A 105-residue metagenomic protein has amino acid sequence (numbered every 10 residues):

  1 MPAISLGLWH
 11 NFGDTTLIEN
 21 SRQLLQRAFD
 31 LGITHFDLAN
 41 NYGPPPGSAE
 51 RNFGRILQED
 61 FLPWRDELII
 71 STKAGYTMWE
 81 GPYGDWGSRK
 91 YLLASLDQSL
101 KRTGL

Functional and structural regions predicted by a protein language model:
M1-I69: N-terminal binding-site loop/beta-alpha segment at the start of enzyme catalytic domains that lines or forms
N52-I56, I69, K73, Y91-Q98: Generic beta-strand or strand-like secondary-structure segments
D60-G87: Structural motif corresponding to the early beta-alpha repeats
W79-L105: Glycine/proline-rich, positively charged, aromatic-decorated active-site loop/lid region on the catalytic face
